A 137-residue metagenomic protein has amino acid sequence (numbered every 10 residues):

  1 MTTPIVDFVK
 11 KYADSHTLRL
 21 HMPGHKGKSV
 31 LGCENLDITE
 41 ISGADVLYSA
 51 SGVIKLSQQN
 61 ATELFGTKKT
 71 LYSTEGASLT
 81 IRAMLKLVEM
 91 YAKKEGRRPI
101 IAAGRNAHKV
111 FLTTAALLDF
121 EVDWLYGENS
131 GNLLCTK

Functional and structural regions predicted by a protein language model:
M1-D37: N-terminal glycine-rich, Lys/His-bearing helix-loop that initiates the first secondary-structure elements of many
V9, A13-H16, F65, E89-A92 (+1 more regions): Structural signal for hydrophobic packing residues in well-ordered secondary-structure cores of soluble enzyme domains
C33-L79, L133: Conserved N-terminal alpha-helix of the aminotransferase class I/II PLP-enzyme fold
T67-K68, R105, N129-S130: Membrane helical hairpin/interfacial module
K69-R97, K109-T114: Conserved beta-loop-alpha segment that forms the PLP phosphate-binding cup at the N-terminus of a helix
L71-Y72, A102, V122-Y126: Short hydrophobic alpha-helical runs that function as membrane-insertion/retention elements
A103-E121: Substrate-binding/gating loop at the entrance of the active-site cleft, primarily in PLP-dependent aminotransferase-like
F120-K137: PLP-dependent aminotransferase-class I/II
